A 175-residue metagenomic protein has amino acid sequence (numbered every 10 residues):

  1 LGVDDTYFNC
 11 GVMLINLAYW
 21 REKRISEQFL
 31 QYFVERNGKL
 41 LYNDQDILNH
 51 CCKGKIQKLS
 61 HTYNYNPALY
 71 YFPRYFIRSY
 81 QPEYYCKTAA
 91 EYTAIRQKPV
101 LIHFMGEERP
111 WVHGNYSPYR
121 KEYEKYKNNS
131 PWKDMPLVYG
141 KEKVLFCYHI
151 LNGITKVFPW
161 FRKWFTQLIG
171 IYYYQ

Functional and structural regions predicted by a protein language model:
G2-V12: A recurrent flexible, glycine/aromatic-enriched loop bordering the glycosyltransferase active site that acts as
L17-Q175: A glycosyltransferase accessory/donor-loop signature
